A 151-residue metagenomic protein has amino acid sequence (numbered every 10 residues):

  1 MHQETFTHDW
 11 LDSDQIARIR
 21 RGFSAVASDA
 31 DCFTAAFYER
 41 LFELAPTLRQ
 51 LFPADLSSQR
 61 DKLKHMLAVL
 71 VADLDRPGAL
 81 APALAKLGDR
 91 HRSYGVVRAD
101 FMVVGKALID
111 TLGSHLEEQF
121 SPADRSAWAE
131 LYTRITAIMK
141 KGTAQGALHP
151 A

Functional and structural regions predicted by a protein language model:
H2-A151: Globin-like tetrapyrrole-binding proteins
